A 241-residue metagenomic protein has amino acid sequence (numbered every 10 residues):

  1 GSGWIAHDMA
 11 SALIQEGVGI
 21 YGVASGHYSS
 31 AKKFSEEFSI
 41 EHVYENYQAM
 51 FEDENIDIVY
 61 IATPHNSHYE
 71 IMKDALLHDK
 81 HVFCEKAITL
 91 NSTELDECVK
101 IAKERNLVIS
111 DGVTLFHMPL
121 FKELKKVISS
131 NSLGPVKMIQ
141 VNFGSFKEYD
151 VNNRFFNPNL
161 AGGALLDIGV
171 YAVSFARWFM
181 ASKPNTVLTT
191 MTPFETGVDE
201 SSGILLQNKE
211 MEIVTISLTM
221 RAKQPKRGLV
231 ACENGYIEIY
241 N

Functional and structural regions predicted by a protein language model:
G1-F38: N-terminal Rossmann-like dinucleotide-binding module
A6, Y44, C84, I109-D111 (+1 more regions): Hydrophobic residues in well-ordered beta-strands that form the structural core
M9, F38-I101: Beta-loop-alpha module in the N-terminal Rossmann-like domain of NAD(P)-dependent dehydrogenases, especially those
T89-Y149: A contiguous active-site-proximal alpha/beta segment in oxidoreductase catalytic domains
S110-D111, D150-G163: Helix-loop-beta segment of a Rossmann-like dinucleotide-binding subdomain
H117-Q140, L166-T192, L205-E212: Oxidoreductase and adenylate-handling cofactor-binding alpha/beta cores
S174-N241: Contiguous beta-strand/loop segments that form the cofactor/metal-binding neighborhood of enzyme cores
